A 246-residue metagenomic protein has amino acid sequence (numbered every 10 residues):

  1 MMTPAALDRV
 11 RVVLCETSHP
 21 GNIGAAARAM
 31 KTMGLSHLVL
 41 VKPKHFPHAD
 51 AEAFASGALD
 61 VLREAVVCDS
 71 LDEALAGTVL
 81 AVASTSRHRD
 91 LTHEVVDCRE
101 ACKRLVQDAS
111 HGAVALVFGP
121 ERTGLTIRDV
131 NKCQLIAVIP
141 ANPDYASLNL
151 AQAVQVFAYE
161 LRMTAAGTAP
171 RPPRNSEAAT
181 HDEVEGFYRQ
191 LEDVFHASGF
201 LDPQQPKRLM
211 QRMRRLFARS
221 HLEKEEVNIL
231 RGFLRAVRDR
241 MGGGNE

Functional and structural regions predicted by a protein language model:
M1-E246: Post-transcriptional modification and biogenesis factors for structured RNAs of the translation apparatus
